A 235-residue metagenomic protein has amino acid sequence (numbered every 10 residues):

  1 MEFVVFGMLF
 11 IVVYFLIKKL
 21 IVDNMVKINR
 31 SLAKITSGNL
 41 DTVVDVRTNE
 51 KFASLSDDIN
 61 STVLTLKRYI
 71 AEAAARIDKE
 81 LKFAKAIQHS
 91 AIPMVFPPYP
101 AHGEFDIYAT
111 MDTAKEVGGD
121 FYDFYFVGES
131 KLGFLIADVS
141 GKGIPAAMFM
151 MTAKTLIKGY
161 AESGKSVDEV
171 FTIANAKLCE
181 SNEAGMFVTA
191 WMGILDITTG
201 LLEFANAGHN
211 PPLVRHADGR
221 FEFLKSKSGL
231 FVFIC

Functional and structural regions predicted by a protein language model:
V5-V22: Cytosolic-side ends of inner-membrane transmembrane helices, especially those that anchor bacterial signal-transduction
L20-V43, S56-D58, V63: Membrane-proximal alpha-helical signal-transduction linkers
N24, V44, K51, F149 (+1 more regions): DHp/HisKA histidine-phosphotransfer helix
K34, R47-R76: Amphipathic coiled-coil signaling helices used for dimeric signal transmission
T36, V63, K67, K154-E162: Short amphipathic alpha-helical signal-transduction/dimerization elements
D41-F52, D112-T113, F126: HAMP-domain connector/hinge
E72-C235: … and, occasionally, acidic/histidine-rich disordered N-termini of signaling adaptors
